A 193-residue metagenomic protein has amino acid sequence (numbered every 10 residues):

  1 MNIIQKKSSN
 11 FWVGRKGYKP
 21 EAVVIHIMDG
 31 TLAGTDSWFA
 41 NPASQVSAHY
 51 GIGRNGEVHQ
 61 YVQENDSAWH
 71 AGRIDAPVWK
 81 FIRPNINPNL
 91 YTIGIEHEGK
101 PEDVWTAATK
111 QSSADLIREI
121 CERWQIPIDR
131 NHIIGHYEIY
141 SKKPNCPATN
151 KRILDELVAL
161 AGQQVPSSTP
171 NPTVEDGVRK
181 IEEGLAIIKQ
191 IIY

Functional and structural regions predicted by a protein language model:
M1-P127: Active-site-adjacent loop/helix surface patches within enzyme catalytic domains that shape the substrate-binding cleft
I3-Q5, R15-G17, L90-G94, E98-I192: Basic/polar, cationic surfaces and motifs that engage anionic cell-wall and phosphate/carboxylate ligands
